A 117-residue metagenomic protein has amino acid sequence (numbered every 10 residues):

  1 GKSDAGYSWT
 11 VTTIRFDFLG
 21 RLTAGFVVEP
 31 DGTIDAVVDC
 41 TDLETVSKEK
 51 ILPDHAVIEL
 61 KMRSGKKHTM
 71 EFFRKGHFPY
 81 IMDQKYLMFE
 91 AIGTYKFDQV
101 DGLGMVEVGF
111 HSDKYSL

Functional and structural regions predicted by a protein language model:
G1-L117: Structured soluble/peripheral alpha/beta segments that form catalytic or ligand/cofactor-binding pockets
